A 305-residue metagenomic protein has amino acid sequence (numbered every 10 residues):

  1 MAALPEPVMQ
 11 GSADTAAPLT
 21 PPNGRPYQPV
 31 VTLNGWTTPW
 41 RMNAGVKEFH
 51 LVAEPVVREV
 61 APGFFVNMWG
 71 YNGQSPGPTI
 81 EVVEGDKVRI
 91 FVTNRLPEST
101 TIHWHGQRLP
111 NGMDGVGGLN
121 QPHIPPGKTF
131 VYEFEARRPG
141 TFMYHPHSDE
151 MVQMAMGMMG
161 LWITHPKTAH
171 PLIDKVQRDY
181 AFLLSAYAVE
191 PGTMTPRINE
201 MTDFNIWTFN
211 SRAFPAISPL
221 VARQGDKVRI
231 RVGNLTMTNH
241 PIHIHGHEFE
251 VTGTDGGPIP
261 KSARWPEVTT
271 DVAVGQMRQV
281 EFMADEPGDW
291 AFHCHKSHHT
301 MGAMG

Functional and structural regions predicted by a protein language model:
M1-G305: Copper-binding active sites and cupredoxin-like electron-transfer domains, recognizing His/Cys-rich ligand loops
